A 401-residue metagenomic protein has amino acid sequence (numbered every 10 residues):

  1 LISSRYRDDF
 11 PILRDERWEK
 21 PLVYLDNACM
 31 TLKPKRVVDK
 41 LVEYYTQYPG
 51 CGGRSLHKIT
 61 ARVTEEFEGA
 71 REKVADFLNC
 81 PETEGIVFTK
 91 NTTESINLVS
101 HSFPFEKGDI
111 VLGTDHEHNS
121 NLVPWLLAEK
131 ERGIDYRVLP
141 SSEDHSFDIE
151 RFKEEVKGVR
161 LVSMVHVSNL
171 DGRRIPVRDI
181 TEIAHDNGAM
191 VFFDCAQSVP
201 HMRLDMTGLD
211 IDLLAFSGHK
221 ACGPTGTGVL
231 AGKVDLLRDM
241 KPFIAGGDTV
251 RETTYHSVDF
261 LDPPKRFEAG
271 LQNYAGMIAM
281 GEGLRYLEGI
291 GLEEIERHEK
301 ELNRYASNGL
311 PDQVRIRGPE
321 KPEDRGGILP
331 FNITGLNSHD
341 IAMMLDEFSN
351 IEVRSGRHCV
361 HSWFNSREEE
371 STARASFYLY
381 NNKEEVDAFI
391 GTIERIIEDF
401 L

Functional and structural regions predicted by a protein language model:
L1-L401: Pyridoxal 5′-phosphate
